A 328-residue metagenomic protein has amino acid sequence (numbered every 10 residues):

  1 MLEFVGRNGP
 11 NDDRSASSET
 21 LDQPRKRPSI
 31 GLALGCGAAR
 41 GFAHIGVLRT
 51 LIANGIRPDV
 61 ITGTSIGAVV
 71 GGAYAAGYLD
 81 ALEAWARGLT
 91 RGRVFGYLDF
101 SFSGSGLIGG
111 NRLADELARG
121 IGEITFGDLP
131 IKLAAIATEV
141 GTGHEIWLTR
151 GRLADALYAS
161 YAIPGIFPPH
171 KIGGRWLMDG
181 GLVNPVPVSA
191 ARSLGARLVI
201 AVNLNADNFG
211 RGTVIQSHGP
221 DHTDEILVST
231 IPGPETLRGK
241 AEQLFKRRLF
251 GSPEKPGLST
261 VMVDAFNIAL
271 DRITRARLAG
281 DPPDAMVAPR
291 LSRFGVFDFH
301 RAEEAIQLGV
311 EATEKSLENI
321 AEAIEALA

Functional and structural regions predicted by a protein language model:
M1-T64, G72-A328: Patatin-like phospholipase
